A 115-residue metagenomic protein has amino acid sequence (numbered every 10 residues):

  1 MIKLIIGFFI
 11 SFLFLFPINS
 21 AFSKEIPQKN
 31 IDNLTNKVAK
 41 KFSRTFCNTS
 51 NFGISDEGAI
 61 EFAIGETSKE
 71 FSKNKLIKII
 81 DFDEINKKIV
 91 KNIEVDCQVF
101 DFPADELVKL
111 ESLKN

Functional and structural regions predicted by a protein language model:
M1-K24: Classical Sec-dependent N-terminal signal peptides that target proteins to the secretory pathway
L13-L15, S55, I89: Residues at the start of alpha-helices and the adjacent loop-to-helix junctions
F16, K29-N30, K78-D83: Intrinsic disorder/low-complexity signature
P17, K40-K41, V90-K91: Processing junctions and N-termini across compartments
K24-K75, V95: Short N-proximal segments of mature Sec-exported proteins
G58-N115: Compact alpha-helical subdomains of small soluble proteins
